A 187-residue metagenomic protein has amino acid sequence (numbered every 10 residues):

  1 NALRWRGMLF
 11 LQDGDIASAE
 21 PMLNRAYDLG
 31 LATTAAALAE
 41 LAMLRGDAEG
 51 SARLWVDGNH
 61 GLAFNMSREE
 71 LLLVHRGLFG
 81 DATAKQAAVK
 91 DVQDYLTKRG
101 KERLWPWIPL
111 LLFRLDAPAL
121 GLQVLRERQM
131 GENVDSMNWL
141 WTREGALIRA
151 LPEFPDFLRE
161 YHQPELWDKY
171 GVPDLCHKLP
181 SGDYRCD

Functional and structural regions predicted by a protein language model:
N1-D187: Alpha-helical protein-protein interaction modules
